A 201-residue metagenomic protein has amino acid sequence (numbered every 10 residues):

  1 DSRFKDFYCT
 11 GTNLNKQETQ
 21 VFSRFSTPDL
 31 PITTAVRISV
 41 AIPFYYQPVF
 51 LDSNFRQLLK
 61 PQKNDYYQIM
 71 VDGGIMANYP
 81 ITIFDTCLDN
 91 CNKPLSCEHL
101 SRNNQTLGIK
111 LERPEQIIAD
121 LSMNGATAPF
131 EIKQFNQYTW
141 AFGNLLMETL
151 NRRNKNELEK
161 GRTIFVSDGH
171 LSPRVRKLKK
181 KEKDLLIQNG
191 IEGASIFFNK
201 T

Functional and structural regions predicted by a protein language model:
D1-T201: Patatin-like phospholipase
